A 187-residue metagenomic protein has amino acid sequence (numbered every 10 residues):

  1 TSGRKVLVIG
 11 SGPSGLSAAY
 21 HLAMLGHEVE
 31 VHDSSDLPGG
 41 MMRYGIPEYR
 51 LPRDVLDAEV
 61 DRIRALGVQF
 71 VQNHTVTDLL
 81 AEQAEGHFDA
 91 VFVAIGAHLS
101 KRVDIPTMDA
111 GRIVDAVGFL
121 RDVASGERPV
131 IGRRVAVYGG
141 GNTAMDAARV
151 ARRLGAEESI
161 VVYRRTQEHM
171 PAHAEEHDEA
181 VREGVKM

Functional and structural regions predicted by a protein language model:
T1-V6, I113, I131-G132: A short, charged/proline- and glycine-enriched loop that marks the coil->beta-strand transition at the N-terminal
L7-H32, V71-Q83, L99-K101, G118-A174: Rossmann-like dinucleotide/flavin-binding elements
E28-V31, S35-L66, V123, A148-M187: Rossmann-like dinucleotide-binding cores of NAD(P)H-dependent redox enzymes
L51-V55, D115-G118, T143: Short secondary-structure boundary/capping elements
H87-A94: Hydrophobic or amphipathic alpha-helical targeting/insertion segments
D89, G111, R133: Conserved acidic residues
A94-D109, I113: Flavin (primarily FAD) binding-site architecture
V114-A116, K186-M187: Rossmann-fold dehydrogenase core element
